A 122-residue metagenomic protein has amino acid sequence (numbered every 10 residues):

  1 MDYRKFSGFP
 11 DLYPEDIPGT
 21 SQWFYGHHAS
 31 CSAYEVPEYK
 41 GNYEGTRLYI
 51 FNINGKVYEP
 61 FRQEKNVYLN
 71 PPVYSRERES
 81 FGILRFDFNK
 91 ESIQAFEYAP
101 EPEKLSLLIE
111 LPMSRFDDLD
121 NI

Functional and structural regions predicted by a protein language model:
M1, G55-E59, E101-L107: Beta-strand initiation motifs
D2, Y49-N54, S75, D87 (+1 more regions): Acidic/polar residues at beta-strand termini and the immediately following turn/coil
R4-S21, Q63-R78, I109-I122: Repeated scaffold domains used in trafficking and secretory/extracellular systems, primarily beta-propellers
F24-H27, G82-L84: Residue position within the beta-strands of beta-propeller blades
H28-C31, P71: N-terminal low-complexity, intrinsically disordered tails enriched in Ser/Pro/Gly and acidic/polar residues
C31-I50, N89-E97: Structural motif
G45-S75: Short N-terminal edge-element motif at the start of the domain
E77, G82-I122: Surface-exposed beta-loop interaction hotspot
